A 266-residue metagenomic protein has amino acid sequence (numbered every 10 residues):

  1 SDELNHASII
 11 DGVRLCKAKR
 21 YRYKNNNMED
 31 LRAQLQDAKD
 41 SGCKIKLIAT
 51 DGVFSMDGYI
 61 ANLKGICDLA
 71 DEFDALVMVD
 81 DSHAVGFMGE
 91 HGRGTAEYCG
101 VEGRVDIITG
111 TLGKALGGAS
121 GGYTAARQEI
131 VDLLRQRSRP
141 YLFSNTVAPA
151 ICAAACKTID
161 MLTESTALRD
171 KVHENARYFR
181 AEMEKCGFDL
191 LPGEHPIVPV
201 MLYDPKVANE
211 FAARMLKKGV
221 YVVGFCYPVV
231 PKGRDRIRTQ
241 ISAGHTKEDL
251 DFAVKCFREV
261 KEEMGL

Functional and structural regions predicted by a protein language model:
S1-N5: Conserved PLP-anchoring active-site segment centered on the Schiff-base-forming lysine
A7-A18: Active-site-proximal loop->helix
C16, E72-F73, C186, K218 (+1 more regions): Helix C-cap/helix->beta junction micro-motif
Y21, N25-V79: Active-site phosphate-binding strand-loop segment of PLP-dependent enzymes
F73-L76, H83, M88-E194, K206-V207: Active-site C-terminal subdomain of aminotransferase-like
D170-F179, E184-G219, V229, R234 (+1 more regions): Conserved PLP-binding catalytic core of the aspartate aminotransferase-like
K217-V220, V229-L266: PLP-dependent enzyme catalytic core of the Aspartate aminotransferase-like
